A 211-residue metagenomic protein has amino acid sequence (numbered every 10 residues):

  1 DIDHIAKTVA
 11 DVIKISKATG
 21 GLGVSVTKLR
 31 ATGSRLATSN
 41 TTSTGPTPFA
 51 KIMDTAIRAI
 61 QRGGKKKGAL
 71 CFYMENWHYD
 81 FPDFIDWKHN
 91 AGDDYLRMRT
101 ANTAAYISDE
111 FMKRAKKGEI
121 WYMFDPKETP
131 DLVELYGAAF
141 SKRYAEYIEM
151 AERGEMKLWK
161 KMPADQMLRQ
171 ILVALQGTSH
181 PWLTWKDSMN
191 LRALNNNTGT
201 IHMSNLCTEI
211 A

Functional and structural regions predicted by a protein language model:
D1-A211: Active-site cavity-forming subdomains of large catalytic enzyme subunits
